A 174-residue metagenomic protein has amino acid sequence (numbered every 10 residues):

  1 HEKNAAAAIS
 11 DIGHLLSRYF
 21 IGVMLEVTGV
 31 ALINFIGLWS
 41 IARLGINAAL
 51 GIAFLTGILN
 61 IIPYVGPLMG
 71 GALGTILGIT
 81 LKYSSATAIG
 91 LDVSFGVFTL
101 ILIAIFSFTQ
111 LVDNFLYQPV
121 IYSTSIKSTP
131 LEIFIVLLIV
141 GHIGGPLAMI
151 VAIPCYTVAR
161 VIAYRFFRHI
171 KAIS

Functional and structural regions predicted by a protein language model:
H1-L77: Alpha-helical transmembrane segments and their immediate interhelical loop/hinge regions in multi-pass membrane
G22-V23, P67, K82, A159 (+1 more regions): Generic signature of intrinsically disordered, low-complexity segments enriched in small/polar residues
L32, I36-S40, I76-I79, Y83 (+2 more regions): Structural signature of transmembrane alpha-helix termini at the membrane-water interface
I41-I46, P63, L81-S85, G144 (+1 more regions): Short helix-capping/hinge motifs at transmembrane helix termini and TM-loop junctions
L55-I61, V65, A72-I79, I105-L111 (+2 more regions): Hydrophobic transmembrane alpha-helices
S85-T87, L91-S174: Hydrophobic alpha-helical transmembrane segments of membrane transport and translocation systems, primarily multi-pass
